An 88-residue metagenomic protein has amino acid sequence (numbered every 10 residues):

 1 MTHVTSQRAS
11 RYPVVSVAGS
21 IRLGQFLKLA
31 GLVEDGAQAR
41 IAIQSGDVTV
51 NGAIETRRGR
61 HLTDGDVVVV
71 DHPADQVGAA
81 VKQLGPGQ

Functional and structural regions predicted by a protein language model:
M1-L29, I54-Q88: Ferredoxin-like alpha/beta domains used as RNA- or RNAP-binding modules
A42-I43, L62: Short, well-ordered loop/turn sites that connect or cap secondary structure elements
S45-A53: Short, structured beta-strand/loop micro-motifs enriched in basic residues and often containing a Trp
